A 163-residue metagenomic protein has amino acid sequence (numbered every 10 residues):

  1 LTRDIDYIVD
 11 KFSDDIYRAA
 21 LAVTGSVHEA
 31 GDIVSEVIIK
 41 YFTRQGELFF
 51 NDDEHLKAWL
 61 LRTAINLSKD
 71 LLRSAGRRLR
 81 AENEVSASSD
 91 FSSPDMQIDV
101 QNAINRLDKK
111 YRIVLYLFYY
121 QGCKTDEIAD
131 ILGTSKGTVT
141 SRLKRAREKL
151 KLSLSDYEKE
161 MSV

Functional and structural regions predicted by a protein language model:
L1-R18, F42: A short, charge-rich alpha-helical start-of-domain segment used by transcription regulators
R3-D6, L79-E82, D130-I131, R147-V163: C-terminal edge and immediately downstream basic/flexible tail or linker adjoining helix-turn-helix-like DNA-binding
I16, A20, A30-Y41, T63 (+3 more regions): Short, small-hydrophobic-rich alpha-helical interface motif
E36-D53, A75: Sigma70-family region 2
L61-E82, R145: Arg/Lys-rich amphipathic alpha helix in sigma70-family domain 2
I65, K69, L132-D156: DNA-recognition helix of helix-turn-helix
D70, R78-I104, K124, K159-S162: Internal acidic/polar
V114-F118: A short pre-motif secondary-structure segment
